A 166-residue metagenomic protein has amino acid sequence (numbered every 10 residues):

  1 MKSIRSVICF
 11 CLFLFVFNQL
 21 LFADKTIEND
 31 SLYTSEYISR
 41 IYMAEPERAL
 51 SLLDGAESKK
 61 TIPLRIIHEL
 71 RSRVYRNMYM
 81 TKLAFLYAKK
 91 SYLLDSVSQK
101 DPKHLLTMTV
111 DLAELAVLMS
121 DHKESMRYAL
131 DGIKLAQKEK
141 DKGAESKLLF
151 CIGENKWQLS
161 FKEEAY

Functional and structural regions predicted by a protein language model:
M1-C9: Bacterial N-terminal signal peptides that target proteins for export
C9-Q19: Bacterial N-terminal signal peptides
F22-Y166: A "functional boundary" signal
